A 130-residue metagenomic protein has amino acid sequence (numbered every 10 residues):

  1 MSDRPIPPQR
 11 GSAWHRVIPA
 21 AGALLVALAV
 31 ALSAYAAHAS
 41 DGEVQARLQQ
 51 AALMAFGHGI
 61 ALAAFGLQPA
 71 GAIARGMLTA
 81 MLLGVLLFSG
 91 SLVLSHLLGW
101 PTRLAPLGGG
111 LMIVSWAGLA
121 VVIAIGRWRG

Functional and structural regions predicted by a protein language model:
S2-G130: Polytopic transmembrane helical bundles with strong interfacial aromatic enrichment
